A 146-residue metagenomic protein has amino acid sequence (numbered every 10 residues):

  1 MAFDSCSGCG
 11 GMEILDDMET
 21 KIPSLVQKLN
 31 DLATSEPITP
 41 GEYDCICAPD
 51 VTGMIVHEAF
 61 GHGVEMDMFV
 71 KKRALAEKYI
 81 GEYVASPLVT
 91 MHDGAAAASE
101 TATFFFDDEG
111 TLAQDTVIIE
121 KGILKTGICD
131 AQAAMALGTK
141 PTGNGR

Functional and structural regions predicted by a protein language model:
M1-R146: N-terminal small-residue-enriched
